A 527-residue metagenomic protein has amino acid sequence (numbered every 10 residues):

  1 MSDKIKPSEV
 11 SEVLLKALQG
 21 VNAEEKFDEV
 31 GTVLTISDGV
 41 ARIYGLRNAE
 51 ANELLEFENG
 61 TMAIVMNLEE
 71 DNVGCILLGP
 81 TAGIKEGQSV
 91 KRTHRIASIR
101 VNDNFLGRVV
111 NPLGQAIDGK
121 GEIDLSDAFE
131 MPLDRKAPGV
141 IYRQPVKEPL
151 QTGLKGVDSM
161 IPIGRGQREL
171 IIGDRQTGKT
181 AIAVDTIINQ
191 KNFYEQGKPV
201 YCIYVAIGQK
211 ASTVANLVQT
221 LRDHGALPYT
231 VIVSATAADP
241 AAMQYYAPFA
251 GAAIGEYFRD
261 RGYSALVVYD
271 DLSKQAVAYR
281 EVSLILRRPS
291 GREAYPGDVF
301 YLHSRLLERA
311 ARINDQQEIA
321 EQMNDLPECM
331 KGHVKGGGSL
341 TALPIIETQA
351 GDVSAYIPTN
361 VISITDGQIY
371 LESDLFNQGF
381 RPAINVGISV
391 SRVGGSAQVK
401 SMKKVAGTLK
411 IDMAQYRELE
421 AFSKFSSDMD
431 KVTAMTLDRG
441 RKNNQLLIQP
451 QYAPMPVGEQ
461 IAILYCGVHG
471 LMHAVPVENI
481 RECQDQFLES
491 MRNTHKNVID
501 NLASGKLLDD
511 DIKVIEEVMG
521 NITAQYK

Functional and structural regions predicted by a protein language model:
S2-A17, A23-K26, T32-L150: Acidic-enriched and Gly/Ser
V13-V21, G153-V157, G251, L306 (+1 more regions): Phosphate-interacting basic helix/loop segments used at nucleotide- and nucleic-acid interfaces
Q88-V90, A97, V101-N104, I117-Q167 (+4 more regions): P-loop NTPase nucleotide-binding/switch module
R165-N216, D271: Walker A/P-loop NTP-binding active-site region of P-loop NTPases, recognizing the glycine-rich GxxxxGKT/S
P199-Y201, P228-V231, G262-L266, G337-A342: Loop/turn-to-beta-strand initiation segments
V200, K210-I254, L284-P296, H303-E308 (+1 more regions): Nucleotide-state-sensitive switch-loop elements of NTP-binding domains
M243-Y279, K331-G332: Phosphate-binding/switch loop-helix module in NTP-utilizing enzymes
K274, E281-K527: Conserved catalytic/coupling modules of large nucleotide/cofactor-utilizing molecular machines
